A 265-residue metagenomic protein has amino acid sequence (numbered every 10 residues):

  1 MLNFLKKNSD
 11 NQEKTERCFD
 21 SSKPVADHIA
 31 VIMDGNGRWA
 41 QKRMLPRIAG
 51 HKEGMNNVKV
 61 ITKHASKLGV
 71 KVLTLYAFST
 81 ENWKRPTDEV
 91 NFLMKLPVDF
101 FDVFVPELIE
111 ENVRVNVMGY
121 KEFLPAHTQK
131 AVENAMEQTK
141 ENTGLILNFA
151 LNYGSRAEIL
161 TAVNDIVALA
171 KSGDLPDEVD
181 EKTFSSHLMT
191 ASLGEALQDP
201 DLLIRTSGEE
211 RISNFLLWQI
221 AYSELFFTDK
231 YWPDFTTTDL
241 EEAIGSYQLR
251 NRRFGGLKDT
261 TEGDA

Functional and structural regions predicted by a protein language model:
M1-A265: Flexible, compositionally biased loop and terminal segments
